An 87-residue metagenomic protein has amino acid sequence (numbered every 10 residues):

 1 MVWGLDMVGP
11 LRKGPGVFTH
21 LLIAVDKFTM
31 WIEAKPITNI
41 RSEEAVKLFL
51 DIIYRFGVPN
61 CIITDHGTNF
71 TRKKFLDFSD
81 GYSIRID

Functional and structural regions predicted by a protein language model:
M1-D87: Retroviral integrase
